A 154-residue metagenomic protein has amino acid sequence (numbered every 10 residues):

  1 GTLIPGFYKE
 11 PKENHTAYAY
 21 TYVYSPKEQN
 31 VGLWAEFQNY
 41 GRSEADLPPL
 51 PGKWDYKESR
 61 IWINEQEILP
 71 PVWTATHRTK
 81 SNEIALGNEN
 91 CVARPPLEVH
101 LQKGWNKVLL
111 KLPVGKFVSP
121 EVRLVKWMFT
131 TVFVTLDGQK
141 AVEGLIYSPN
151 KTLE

Functional and structural regions predicted by a protein language model:
G1-K27: Extended carbohydrate-recognition surfaces in non-catalytic/accessory domains of CAZymes and lectin-like proteins
A19-G32, L97-K103: Extracellular and analogous surface-interaction loops
T21-K27, F37-G41, V114-K116, T135: Beta-strand elements of well-folded, non-transmembrane domains
K27-P51: A short beta-strand element within beta-rich, extracytoplasmic domains of secreted/secretory-pathway proteins
L47, G52-F129: Beta-strand-rich ligand-recognition modules
L112, T131-G138: Short beta-strand-to-coil "C-cap" segments at the C-terminal boundary of structured domains/repeats, marking
K140-E154: Activation corresponds to long, low-complexity, non-globular regions
